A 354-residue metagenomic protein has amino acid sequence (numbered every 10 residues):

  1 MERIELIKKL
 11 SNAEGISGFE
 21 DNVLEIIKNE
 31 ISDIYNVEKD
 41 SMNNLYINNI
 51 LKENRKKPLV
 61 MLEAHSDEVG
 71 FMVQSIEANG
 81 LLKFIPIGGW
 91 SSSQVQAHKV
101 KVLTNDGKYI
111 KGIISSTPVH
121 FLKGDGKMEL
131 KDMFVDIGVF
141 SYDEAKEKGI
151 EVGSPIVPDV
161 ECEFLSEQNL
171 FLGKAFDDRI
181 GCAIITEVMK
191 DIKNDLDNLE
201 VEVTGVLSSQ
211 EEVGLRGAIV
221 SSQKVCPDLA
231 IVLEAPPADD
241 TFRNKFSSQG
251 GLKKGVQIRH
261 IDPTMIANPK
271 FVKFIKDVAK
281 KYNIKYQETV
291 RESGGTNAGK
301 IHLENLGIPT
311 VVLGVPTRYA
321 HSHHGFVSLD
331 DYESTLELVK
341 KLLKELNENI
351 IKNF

Functional and structural regions predicted by a protein language model:
M1-F354: N-terminal hydrophobic/helix-forming segments and targeting peptides
